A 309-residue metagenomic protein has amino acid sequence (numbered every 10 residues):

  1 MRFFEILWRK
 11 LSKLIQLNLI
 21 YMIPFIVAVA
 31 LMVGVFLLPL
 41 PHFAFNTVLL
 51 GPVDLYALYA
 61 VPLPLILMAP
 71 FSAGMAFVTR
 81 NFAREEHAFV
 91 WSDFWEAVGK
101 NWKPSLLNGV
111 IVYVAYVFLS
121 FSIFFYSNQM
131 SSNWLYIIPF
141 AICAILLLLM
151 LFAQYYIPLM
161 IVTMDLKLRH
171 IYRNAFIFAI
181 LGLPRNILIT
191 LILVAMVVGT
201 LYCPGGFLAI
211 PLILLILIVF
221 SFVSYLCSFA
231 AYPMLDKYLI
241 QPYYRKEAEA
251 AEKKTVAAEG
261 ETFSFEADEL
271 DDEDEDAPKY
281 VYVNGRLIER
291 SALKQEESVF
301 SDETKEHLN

Functional and structural regions predicted by a protein language model:
M1-F124, N128-Q129, Y136, A153-Y155 (+3 more regions): Helix-coil boundary and N-terminal low-complexity module in membrane systems
I138-M150: Alpha-helical transmembrane segments of multi-pass membrane proteins
